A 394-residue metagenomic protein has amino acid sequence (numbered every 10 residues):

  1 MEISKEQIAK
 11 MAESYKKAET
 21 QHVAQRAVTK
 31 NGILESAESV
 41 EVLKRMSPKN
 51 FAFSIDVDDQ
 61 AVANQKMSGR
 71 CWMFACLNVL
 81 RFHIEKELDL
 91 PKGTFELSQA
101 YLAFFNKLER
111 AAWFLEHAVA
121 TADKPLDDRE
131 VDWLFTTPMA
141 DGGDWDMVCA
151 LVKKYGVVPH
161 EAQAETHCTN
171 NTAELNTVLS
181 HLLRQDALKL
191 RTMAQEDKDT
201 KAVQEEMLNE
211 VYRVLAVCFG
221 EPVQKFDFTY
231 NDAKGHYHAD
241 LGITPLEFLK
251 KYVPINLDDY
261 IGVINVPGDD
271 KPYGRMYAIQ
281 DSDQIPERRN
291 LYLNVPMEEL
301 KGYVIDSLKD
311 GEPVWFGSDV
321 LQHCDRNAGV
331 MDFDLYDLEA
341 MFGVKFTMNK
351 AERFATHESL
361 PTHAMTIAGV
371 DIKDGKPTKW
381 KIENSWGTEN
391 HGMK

Functional and structural regions predicted by a protein language model:
E2-Q60: N-terminal regions that are enriched for targeting/export leaders and immediately downstream pro/stem segments
I3, K198-K394: Active-site signature of cysteine proteases
E35-D128, L134-G142, C149: Long, well-ordered hydrophobic secondary-structure segments characteristic of membrane-embedded and membrane-proximal
V57, Q65-M67, E96-S98, W145-M147 (+4 more regions): Short, well-ordered loop/turn elements at secondary-structure boundaries
A61, K66, A75-N78, F104-L108 (+4 more regions): Short, flexible loop/turn elements at secondary-structure junctions
A75-P91, Y155-H160, D186, L190 (+3 more regions): A generic secondary-structure signal for well-formed alpha-helical elements
F82-K86, F114, Q163-A164, N327-M331 (+1 more regions): Short, solvent-exposed loop/turn and secondary-structure capping segments
E96-Y230: Papain-like cysteine protease catalytic cores
